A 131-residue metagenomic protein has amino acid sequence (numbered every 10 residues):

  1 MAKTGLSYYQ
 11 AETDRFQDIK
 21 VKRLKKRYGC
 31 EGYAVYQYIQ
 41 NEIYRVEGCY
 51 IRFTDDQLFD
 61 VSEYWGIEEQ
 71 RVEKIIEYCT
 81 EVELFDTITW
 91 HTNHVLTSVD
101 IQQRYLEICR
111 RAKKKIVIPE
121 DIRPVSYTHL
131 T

Functional and structural regions predicted by a protein language model:
M1-E47: Short recognition helix of helix-turn-helix/winged-helix DNA-binding domains
M1-Q10, L58-F59, W65-L130: Winged-helix/helix-turn-helix nucleic-acid-interaction surface
D18, T54, T97-S98: Polar helix-capping/helix-linker motif
R27-V35, F53-D56, I67-K74: Short, well-structured alpha-helical interface segments that form or flank functional binding sites
E42, V46-C49, R71, T89: Generic macromolecular interface patches on structured domains
G48-E63: Short acidic, hydrophobic short linear motifs in intrinsically disordered regions
